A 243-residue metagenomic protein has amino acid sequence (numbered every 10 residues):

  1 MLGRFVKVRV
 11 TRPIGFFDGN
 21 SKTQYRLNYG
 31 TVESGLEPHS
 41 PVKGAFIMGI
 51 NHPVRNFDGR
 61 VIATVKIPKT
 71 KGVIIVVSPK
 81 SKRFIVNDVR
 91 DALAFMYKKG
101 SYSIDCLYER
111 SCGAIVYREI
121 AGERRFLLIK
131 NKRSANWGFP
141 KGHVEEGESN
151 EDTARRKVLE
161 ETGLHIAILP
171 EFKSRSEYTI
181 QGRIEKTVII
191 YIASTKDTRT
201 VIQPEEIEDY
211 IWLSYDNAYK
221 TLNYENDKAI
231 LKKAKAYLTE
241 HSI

Functional and structural regions predicted by a protein language model:
M1-L107: Hydrophobic N-terminal alpha-helices or hydrophobic patches in metabolic proteins across all domains of life
G15, G35-H39, N51-V54, A121-G122 (+3 more regions): Short, charged/polar surface micro-motifs in flexible loops or helix N-caps
L27, K43, R110-C112, K186-I189 (+1 more regions): Change "...and in nucleic-acid phosphodiester-cleaving endonucleases..." to "...and in nucleic-acid processing enzymes
T31, G138, W212: Short aromatic/basic micro-patch
M96-Y108, K220-I243: Charged phosphate-binding loop/patch that engages nucleotide di/tri-phosphates or the phosphate backbone of nucleic
D105-F126: Conserved N-terminal beta-strand and adjoining loop/helix that marks the start of the Nudix/MutT-like hydrolase domain
L127-N131: Short, acidic/hydrophobic/Gly-rich beta-strand patch recurrent on exposed beta strands that often constitutes part
G142-K232: Unchanged
